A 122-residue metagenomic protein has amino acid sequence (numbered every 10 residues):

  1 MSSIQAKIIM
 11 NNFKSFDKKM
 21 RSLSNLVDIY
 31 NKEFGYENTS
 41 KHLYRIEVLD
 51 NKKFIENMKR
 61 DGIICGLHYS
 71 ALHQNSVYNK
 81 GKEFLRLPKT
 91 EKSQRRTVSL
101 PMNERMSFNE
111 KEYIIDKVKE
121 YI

Functional and structural regions predicted by a protein language model:
M1-I122: PLP-dependent aminotransferase class I/II
